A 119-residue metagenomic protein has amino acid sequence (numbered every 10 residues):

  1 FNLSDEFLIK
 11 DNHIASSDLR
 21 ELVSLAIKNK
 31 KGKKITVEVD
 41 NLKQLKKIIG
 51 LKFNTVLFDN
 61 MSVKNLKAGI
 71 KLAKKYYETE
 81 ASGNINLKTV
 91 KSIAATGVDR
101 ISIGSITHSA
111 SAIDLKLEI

Functional and structural regions predicted by a protein language model:
F1-K64, T79: Glycine- and Gly-Pro-enriched alpha-helical subdomains that act as flexible, kink-prone "lid/hinge" or packing modules
I14, I85, I106: Gly/Ser/Thr-rich beta-alpha loop segments that engage phosphate groups in nucleotides
E38, G69, A110-A112: Short C-terminal domain-edge/linker segments immediately following a structured domain
K43-N54, M61-K75, I85-I103: Catalytic cores of alpha/beta
S82: Short hydrophobic "strand-cap" motifs at the C-terminus of beta-strands
I93-I119: Flexible C-terminal active-site loop/helix
